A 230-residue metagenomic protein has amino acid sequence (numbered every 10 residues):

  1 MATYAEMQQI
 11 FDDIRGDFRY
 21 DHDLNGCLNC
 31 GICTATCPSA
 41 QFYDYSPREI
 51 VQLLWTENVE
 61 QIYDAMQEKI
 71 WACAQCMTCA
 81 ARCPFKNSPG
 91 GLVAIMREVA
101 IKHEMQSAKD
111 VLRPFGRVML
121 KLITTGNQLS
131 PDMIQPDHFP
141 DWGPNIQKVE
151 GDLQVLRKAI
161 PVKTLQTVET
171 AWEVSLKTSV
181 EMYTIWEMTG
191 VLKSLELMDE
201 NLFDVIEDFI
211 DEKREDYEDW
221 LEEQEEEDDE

Functional and structural regions predicted by a protein language model:
Y4-F18, F42-I70, N87-D152: Ferredoxin-type iron-sulfur electron-transfer modules in oxidoreductases and energy-metabolism complexes
D21-A40, E68-N87: Cysteine-centered iron-sulfur cluster-binding motifs in ferredoxin-type domains/subunits of redox enzymes
N25, L53-T56, A80, D219: Generic detector of bulky aromatic hydrophobic side chains
C30, T36, A40-Y43, L53-E57 (+2 more regions): Generic N-terminal helix/loop capping motif
C76-R82, M119-P131, T164-V180: Juxtamembrane/interfacial segments around transmembrane helices
V149-E230: C-terminal, charged low-complexity interaction regions
